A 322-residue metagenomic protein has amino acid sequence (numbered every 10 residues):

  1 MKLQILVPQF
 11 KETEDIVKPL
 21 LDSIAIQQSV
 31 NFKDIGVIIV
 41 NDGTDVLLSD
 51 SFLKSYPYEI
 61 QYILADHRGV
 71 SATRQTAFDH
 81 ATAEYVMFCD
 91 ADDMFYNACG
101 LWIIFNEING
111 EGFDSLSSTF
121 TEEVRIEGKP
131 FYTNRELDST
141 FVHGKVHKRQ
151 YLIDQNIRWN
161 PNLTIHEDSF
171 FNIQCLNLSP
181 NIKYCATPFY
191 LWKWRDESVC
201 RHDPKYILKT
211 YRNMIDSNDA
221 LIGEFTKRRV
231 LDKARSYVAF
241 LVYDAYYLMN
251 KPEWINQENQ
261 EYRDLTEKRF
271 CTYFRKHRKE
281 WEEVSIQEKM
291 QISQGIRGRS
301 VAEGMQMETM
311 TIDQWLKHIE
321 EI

Functional and structural regions predicted by a protein language model:
M1-R228, E321: Nucleotide-sugar donor-binding/catalytic module of glycosyltransferases that assemble extracellular/cell-envelope
K54-S55, S71-A72, F113, E253-I322: Membrane-interface aromatic/basic loop that binds lipid-linked glycans or pyrophosphate carriers, typified by
K209, K233-Y237: Residues within HEAT/ARM-like alpha-solenoid scaffolds
F225-R228, M249-N256: Secondary-structure edge/capping motif, primarily at the C-terminal ends of alpha-helices and the immediately following
S236-M249: Amphipathic alpha-helical repeat scaffolds of TPR domains
